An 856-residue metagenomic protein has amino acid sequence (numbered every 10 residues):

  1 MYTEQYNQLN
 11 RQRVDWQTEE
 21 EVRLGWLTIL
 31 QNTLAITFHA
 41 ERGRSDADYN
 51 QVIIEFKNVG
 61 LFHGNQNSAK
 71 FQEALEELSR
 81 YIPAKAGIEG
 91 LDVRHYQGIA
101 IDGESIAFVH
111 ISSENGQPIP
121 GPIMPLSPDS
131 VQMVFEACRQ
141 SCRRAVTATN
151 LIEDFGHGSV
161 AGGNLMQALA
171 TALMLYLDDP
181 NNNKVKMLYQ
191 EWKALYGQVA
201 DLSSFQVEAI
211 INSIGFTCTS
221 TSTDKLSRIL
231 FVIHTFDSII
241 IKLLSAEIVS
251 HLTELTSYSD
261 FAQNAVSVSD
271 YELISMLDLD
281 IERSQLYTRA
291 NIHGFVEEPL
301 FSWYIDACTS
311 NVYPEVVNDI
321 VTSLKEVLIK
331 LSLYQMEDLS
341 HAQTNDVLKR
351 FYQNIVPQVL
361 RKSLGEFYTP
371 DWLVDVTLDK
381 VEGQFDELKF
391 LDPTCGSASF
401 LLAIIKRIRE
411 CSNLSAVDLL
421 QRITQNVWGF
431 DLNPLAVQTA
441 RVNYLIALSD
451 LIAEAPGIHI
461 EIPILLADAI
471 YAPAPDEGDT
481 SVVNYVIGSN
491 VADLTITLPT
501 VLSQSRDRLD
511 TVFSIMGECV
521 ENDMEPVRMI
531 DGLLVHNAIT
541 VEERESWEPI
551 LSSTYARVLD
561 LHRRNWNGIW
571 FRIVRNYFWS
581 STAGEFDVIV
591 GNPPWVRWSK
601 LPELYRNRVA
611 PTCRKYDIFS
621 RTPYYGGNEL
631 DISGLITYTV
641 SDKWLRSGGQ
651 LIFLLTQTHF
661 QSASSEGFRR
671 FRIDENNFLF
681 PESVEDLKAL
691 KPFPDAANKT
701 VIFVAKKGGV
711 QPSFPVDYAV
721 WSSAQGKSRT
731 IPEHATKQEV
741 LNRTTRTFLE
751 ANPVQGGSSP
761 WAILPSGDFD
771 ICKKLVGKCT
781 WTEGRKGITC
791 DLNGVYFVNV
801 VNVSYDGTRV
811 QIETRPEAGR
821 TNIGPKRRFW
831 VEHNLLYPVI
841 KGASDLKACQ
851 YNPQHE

Functional and structural regions predicted by a protein language model:
M1-L9, I101, Q132, E136 (+8 more regions): Preference for the N-terminal adenyl/adenosyl cofactor-binding alpha/beta module
M1-Q97, S105-G116, E382: A short, conserved, highly charged catalytic patch centered on acidic carboxylates
Q51, Y96, L388, Q425 (+1 more regions): Conserved acidic residues
N67-A100, K184, Y189-S227, F231 (+2 more regions): Extended, Lys/Arg-enriched charged tracts that mediate electrostatic binding to polyanionic substrates
E89, I106-V146, N150-L151, W372-L373 (+8 more regions): Signature of N6-adenine DNA methyltransferases within the class I
D224, R228-S259, V442, G591 (+7 more regions): P-loop NTPase catalytic cores that bind/hydrolyze ATP
L391, L402-V574, L601-P602, C613 (+2 more regions): Class I S-adenosyl-L-methionine-dependent methyltransferase module
R809-E856: C-terminal target-recognition/interaction regions appended to catalytic cores
